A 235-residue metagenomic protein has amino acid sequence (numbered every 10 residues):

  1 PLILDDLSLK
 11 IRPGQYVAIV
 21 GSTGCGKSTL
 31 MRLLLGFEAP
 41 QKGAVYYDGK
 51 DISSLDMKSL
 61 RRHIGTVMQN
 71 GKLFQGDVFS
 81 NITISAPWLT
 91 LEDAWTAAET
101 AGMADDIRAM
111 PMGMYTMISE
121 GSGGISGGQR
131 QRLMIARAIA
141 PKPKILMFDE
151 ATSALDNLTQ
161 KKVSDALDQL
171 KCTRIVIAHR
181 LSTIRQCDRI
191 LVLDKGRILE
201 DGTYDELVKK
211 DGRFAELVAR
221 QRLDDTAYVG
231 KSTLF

Functional and structural regions predicted by a protein language model:
P1, K10, Y46, A104-L133 (+1 more regions): ABC-fold ATPase nucleotide-binding domain signature/coupling loops
P1-L2, D51, S59, A109 (+2 more regions): ABC ATPase A-loop
L2-R12, V17, G43, M114 (+1 more regions): Conserved beta-strand
R12-P13, G49, K195: Residue at the conserved pre-P-loop
Y16-A18, T23, S28-L35, R61-N70 (+4 more regions): ABC-family ATPase nucleotide-binding domain "signature/switch" substructure
Q41-A44, K195: Conserved coupling/switch loops of ABC nucleotide-binding domains, chiefly the family-specific signature
G43-K50, L60: Conserved ABC transporter NBD signature motif
A94, T100-I107: Hydrophobic patch in the ABC ATPase nucleotide-binding domain
